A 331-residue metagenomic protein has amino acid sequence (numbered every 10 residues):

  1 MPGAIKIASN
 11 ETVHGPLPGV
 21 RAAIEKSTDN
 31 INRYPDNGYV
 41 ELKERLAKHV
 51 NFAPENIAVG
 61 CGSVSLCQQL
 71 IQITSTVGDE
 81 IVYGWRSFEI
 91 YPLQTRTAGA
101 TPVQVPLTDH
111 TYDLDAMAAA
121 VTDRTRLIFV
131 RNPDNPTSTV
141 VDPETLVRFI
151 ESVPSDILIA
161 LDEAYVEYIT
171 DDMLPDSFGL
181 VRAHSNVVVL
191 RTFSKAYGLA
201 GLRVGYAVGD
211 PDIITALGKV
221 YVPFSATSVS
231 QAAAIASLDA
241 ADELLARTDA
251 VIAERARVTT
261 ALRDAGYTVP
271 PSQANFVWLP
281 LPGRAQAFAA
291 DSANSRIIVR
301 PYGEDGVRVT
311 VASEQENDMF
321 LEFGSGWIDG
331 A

Functional and structural regions predicted by a protein language model:
M1-R33: N-terminal "arm"/small-domain region of PLP-dependent enzymes with the aminotransferase-like
L17, N186-R263, Y267-P270: PLP-dependent aminotransferase class I/II
N30, P35, Y39-E80, Q94-A98: Phosphate-binding glycine-rich loop
I73-V130: PLP-dependent aminotransferase-like
Q104-V105, L127-P133, I159-E163, P270-S272 (+1 more regions): Short beta-strands and strand-loop turn motifs
L114-D123, T139-I159, E163-S194: Active-site pre-lysine segment of PLP-dependent enzymes
V251-I252, A256, T260-S295, V311: Conserved PLP-binding catalytic core of the aspartate aminotransferase-like
A290-A331: PLP-dependent enzyme catalytic core of the Aspartate aminotransferase-like
